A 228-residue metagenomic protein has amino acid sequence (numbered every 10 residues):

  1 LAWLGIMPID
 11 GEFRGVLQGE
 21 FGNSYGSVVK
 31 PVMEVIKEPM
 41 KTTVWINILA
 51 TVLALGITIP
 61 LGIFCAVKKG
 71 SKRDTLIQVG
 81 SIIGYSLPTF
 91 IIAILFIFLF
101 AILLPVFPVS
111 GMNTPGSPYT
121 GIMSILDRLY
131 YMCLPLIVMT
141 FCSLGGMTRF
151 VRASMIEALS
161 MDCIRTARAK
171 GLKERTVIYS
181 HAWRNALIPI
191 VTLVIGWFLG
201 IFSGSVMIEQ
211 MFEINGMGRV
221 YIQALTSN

Functional and structural regions predicted by a protein language model:
L1-I59: An internal, D/E-rich "acidic patch" concept
L1-P8, F21, V32, I36 (+8 more regions): Hydrophobic alpha-helical segments of integral membrane proteins, encompassing both true transmembrane helices
A2, I6-D10, G80-G111, V138-L144: Membrane-water interface segments at the C-terminal ends of transmembrane alpha-helices in multi-pass inner-membrane
L4-P8, E12, Y25, F100 (+6 more regions): Hydrophobic aliphatic residues
G11-E20, Y25, P108-I125: Short helix-coil transition/hinge motifs at the ends and kinks of transmembrane helices, capturing the brief
L17, F21, L103, P108 (+2 more regions): Glycine-rich, flexible loop/turn motifs
G26, Q78, V109, Y179: Phosphate-coordinating loops and pocket residues in cytosolic domains that bind phosphorylated ligands
M40-V44, L49-R73, T89, G116-N228: Alpha-helical transmembrane segments of integral membrane proteins, especially multi-pass inner/plasma-membrane
